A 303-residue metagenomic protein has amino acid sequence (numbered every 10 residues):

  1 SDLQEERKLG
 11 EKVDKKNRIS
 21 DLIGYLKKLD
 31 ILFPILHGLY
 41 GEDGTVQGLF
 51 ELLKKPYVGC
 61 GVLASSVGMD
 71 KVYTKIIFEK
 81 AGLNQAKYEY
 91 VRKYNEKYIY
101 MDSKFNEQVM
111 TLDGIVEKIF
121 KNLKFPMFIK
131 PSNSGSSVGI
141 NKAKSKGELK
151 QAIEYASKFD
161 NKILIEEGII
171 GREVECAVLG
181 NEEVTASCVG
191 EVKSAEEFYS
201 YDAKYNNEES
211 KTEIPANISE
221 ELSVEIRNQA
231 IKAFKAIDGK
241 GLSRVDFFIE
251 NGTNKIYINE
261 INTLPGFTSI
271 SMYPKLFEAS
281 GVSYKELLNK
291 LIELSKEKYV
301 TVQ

Functional and structural regions predicted by a protein language model:
S1-L63, V67-Y73, K80, R92-G114 (+1 more regions): ATP-binding N-terminal substructure of ATP-dependent carboxylate-amine bond-forming enzymes
I19-L26, V67-G171: Active-site nucleotide/adenylate-binding loops and adjacent lid/helix of ATP-dependent enzymes
G48-Y57, S145-K150, A279-V282: A glycine- and small-aliphatic-rich helix-loop capping segment at beta-alpha/alpha-beta transitions that lines
P56-Y57, Q85, M127, Y284: Hydrophobic beta-strand scaffold residues
N141-N228, N251-Y257: Phosphate-binding site of ATP-dependent enzymes
S219-Q303: ATP-dependent carboxylate activation and anion-phosphoryl transfer catalytic cores that bind Mg-ATP to form
